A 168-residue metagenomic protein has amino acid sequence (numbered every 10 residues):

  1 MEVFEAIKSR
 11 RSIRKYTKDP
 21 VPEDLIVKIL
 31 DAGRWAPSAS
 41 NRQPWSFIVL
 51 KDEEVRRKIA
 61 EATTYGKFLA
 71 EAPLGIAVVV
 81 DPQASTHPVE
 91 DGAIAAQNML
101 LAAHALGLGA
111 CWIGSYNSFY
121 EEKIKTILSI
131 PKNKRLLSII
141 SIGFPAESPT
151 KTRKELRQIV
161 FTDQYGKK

Functional and structural regions predicted by a protein language model:
M1-K168: Acidic, surface-exposed loops and disordered segments
